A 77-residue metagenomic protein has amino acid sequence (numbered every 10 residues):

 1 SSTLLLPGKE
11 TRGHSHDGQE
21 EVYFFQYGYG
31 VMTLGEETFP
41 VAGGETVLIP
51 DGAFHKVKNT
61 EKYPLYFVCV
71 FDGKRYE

Functional and structural regions predicted by a protein language model:
S1-G13, Q19, V68, D72: A short glycine-rich, His/Asp/Glu-containing loop-to-beta-strand
T3, Y23, V47: Conserved GNAT-family N-acetyltransferase fold
E10-R12, V31, V47, D51-V57: Histidine-centered metal-chelating micro-motifs
H16-D17, T60: Conserved catalytic-core motifs of eukaryotic protein kinase domains, centered on the activation segment
G18-E20, F25-G30: Glycine- and acidic-residue-biased ligand/ion/polar-headgroup-sensing regions
Y27, G35, V70-D72: Cofactor-binding loop segments of dinucleotide-utilizing enzymes, especially the Rossmann-like FAD- and NAD(P)+-binding
E36-D51: Short acidic-glycine-tyrosine-enriched beta hairpin
D51-Y76: Ligand-binding loop in jelly-roll beta-barrel domains
